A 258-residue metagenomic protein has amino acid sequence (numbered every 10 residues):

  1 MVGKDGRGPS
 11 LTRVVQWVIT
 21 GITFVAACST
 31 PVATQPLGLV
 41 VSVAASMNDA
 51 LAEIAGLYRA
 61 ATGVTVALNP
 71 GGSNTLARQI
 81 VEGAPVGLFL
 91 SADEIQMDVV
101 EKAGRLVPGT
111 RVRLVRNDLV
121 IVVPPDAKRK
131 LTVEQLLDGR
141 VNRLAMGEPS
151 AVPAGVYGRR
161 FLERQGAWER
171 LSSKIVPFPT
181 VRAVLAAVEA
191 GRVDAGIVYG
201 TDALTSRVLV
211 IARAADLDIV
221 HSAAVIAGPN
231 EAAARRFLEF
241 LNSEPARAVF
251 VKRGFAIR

Functional and structural regions predicted by a protein language model:
M1-T12: N-terminal secretory signal peptides that target proteins for export/translocation
G6, I19-T20, T34: N-terminal functional modules and adjacent low-complexity/disordered segments of proteins
G8-P9, G21, D98: Composition-driven detection of intrinsically disordered, low-complexity segments
Q16-A27: Bacterial N-terminal signal peptides
C28-N74, R78-A84, S91-R258: Exported/periplasmic ABC-transporter solute-binding proteins
